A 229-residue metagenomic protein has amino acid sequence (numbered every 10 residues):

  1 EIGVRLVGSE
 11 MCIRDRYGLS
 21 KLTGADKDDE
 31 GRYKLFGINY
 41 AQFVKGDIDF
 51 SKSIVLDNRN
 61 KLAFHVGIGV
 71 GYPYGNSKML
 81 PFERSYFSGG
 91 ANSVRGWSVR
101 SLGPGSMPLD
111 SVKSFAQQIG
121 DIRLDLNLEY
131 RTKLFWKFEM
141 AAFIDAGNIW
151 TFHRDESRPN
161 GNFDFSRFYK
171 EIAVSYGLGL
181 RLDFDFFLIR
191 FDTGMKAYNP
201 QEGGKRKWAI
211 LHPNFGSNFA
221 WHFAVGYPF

Functional and structural regions predicted by a protein language model:
E1-G8, I13: Single conserved hydrophobic/aromatic residue that forms the stacking wall/gate of nucleotide- or nucleobase-binding
V7-S9, L62-V66, L126, M140-I144 (+3 more regions): Transmembrane beta-strands of outer-membrane beta-barrel proteins
R14-R16, S51, G67-G75, G147-T151 (+2 more regions): Structural signature of outer-membrane beta-barrel domains
E30-G37, S111-A116, G161-S166, K207-P213: Extracellular loop and loop/strand-boundary signature of outer-membrane beta-barrel proteins
Q42-I48, L62, I122-L128, V174-L178 (+1 more regions): Hydrophobic, lipid-facing positions within transmembrane beta-strands of outer-membrane proteins
D49-N58, L62-F64, Y72, Y130-M140 (+3 more regions): Outer-membrane beta-barrel proteins
K61-F143, W150-H153: Extracytoplasmic gating/loop element in the C-terminal half of outer-membrane beta-barrel translocons and assembly
L180-F187, F215-F229: Outer-membrane beta-barrel "beta-signal"
